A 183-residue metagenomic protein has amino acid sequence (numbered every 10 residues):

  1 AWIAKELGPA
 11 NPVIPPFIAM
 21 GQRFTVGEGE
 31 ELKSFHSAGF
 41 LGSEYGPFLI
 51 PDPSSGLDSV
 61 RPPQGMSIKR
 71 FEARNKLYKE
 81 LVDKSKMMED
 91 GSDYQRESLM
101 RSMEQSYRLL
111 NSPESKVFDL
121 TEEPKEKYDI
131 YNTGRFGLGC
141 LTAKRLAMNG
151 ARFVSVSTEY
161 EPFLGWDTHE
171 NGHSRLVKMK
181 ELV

Functional and structural regions predicted by a protein language model:
A1-V183: Ligand-binding pockets and gating/stacking loops
